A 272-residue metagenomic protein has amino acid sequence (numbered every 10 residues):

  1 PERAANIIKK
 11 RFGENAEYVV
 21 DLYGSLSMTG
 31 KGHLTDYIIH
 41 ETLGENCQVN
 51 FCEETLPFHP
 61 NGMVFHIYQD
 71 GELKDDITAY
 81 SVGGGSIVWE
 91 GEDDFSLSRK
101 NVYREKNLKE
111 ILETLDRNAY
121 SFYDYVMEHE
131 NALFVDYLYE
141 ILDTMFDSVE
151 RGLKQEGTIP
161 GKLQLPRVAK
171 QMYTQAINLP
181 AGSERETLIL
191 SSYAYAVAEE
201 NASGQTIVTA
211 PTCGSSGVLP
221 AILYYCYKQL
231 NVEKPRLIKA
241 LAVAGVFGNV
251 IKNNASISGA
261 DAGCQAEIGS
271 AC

Functional and structural regions predicted by a protein language model:
P1-E2, V135, T209-S216, Q265-S270: Short, conserved micro-motifs enriched in small and acidic residues
E2-E14, T35-E45, D70-E72, G84: ATP-binding N-lobe of GHMP and related small-molecule kinases
E2-L22, H33, P60-N61, N231-A240 (+1 more regions): Non-transmembrane, aqueous-exposed alpha-helical and coiled segments at domain scale
R3-K10, P220-K228, C272: Short glycine/serine- and small hydrophobic-enriched flexible loop segments
A16, G71, E92, N201-A202: PLP-dependent amino-acid enzyme catalytic core
E17-F51, K239-C272: A structural-propensity feature for long, helix-poor, extended segments
T42-L179, I189: C-terminal regulatory domains involved in ligand/effector binding and gene-expression control
D136, E140-A260: Accessory "access/gating" subregions that flank catalytic or transport cores
